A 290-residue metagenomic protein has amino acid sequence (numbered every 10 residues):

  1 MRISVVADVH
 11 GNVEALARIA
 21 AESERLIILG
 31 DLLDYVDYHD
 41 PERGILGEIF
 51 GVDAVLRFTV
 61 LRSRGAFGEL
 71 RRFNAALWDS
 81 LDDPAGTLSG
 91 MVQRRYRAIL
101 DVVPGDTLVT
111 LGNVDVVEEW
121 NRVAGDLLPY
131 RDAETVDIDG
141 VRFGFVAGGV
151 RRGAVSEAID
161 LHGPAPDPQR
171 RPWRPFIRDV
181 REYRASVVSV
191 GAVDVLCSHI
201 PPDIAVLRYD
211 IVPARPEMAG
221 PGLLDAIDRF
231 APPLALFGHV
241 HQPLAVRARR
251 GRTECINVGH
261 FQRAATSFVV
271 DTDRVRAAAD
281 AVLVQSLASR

Functional and structural regions predicted by a protein language model:
M1-R18, A133-V188, R263-V269, V282-S289: Core dinuclear metal-dependent hydrolase active-site scaffold
V5-A7, L26-D31, D83, D106-V114 (+5 more regions): Active-site neighborhood of phospho(di)ester-bond hydrolases with catalytic His/Asp-centered motifs
V6, G11-I138: Core catalytic region of metal-dependent phosphoesterases/phosphodiesterases, especially metallo-beta-lactamase-like
H10-A15, L33-D37, T110-N121, V136 (+4 more regions): Active-site environment of divalent metal-dependent phosphoester hydrolases
A20, L100, V187-V188, I227: Short hydrophobic patches on amphipathic alpha-helices that form coiled-coil/helix-mediated interaction surfaces
V36-R43, G47-D82, V141-P213: Active-site-proximal loop/helix segment associated with metal-binding centers of metalloenzymes
Q93, D126-L128, V212-L223: Charged helix-capping and loop-helix junction motifs
T135-G140, S156, L224-R229, H241-R290: Binuclear metal-dependent phosphoesterase catalytic core
